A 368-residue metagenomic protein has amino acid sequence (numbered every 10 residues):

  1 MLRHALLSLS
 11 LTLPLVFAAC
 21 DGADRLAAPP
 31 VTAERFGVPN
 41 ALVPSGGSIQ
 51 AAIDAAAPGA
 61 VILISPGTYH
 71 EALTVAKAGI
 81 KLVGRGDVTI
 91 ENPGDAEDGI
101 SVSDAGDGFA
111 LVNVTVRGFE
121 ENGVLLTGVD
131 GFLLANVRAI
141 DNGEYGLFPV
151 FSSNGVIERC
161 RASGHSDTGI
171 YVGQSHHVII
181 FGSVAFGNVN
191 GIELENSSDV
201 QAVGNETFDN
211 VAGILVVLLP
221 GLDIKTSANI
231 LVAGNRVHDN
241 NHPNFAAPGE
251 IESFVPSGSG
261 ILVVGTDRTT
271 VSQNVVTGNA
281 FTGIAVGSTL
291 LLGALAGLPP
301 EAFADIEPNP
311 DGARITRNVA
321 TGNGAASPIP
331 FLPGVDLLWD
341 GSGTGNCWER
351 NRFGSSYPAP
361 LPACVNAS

Functional and structural regions predicted by a protein language model:
M1-L9: Bacterial N-terminal signal peptides that target proteins for export
V16-A19: C-terminal motif of bacterial Sec signal peptides marking the signal peptidase cleavage site
D21-D24: Bacterial signal peptide processing site
F36-H70: Acidic Gly/Asp/Thr-rich repetitive segments characteristic of extracellular carbohydrate-active and adhesion proteins
P44-G47, V61-P66, G79-E121, L125: Right-handed parallel beta-helix/beta-spiral solenoid domain characteristic of secreted/periplasmic
L63, L292-S368: Acidic, glycine- and Ser/Thr-rich low-complexity intrinsically disordered tracts in extracellular/secreted proteins
Y69-V75, N92-G99, E120-L126, G143-V150 (+7 more regions): Short glycine/acidic-rich loop motifs that flank beta-strands on beta-rich extracellular proteins
R85-V88, D107-G118, D130-E144, S153-T168 (+6 more regions): Right-handed parallel beta-helix
